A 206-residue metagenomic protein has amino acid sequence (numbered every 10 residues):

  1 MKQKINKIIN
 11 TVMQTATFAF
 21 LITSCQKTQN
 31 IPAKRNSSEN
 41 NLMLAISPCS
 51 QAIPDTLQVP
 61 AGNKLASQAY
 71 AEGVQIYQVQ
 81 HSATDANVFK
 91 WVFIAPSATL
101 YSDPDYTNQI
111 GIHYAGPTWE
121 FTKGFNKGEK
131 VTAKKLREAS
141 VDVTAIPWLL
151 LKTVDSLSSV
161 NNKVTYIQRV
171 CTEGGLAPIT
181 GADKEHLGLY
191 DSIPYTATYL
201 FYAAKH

Functional and structural regions predicted by a protein language model:
K2-M13: Bacterial N-terminal signal peptides that target proteins for export
I22-S24: C-terminal motif of bacterial Sec signal peptides marking the signal peptidase cleavage site
Q26-T28: Bacterial signal peptide processing site
P32: Cys/His-rich zinc-coordinating "finger/knuckle" motifs
R35-I76, A83-H206: Primary mode marks residue(s) on the alpha4-beta5-alpha5 output face of response regulator receiver
